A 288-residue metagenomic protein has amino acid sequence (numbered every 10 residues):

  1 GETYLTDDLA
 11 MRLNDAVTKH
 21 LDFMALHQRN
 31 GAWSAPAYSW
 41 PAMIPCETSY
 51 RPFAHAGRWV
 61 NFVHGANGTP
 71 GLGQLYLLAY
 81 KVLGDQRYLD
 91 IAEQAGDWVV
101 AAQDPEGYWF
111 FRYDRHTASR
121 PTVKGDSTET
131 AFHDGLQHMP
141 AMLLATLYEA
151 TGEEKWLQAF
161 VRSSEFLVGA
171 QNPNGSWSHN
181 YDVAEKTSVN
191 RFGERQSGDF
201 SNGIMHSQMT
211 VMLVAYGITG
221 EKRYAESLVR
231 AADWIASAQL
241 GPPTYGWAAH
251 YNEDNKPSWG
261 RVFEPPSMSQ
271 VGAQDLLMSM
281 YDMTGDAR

Functional and structural regions predicted by a protein language model:
G1-R288: Glycan-recognition and catalytic cores of secretory/periplasmic carbohydrate-active enzymes
